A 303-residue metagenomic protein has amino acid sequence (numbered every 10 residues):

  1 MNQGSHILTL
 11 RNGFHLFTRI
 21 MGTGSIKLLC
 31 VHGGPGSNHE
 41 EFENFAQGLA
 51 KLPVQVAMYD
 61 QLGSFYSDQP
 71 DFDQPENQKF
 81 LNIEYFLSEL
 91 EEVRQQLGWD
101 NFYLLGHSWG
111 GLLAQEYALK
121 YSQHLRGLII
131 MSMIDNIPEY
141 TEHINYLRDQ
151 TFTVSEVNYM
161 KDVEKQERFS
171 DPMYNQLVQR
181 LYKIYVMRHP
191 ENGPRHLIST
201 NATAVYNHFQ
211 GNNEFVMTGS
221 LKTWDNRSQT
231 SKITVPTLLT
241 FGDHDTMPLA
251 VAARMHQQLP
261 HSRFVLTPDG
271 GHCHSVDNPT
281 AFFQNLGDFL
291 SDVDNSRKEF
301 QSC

Functional and structural regions predicted by a protein language model:
M1-H15: N-terminal cap/lid segment of alpha/beta-hydrolase-fold proteins
F14-D73: Conserved HGGG/HGGXW glycine-rich cap/lid loop of the alpha/beta-hydrolase fold
C30-G34, S108, G242: Glycine-rich His-Gly loop
M58-W109: Active-site loop/oxyanion-hole signature of alpha/beta-hydrolase fold enzymes
D100-H143: Conserved hydrolase catalytic core segment
R148-T151, N158-V235: Alpha/beta-hydrolase
R227-G270: Conserved loop-alpha-helix segment in the C-terminal half of the alpha/beta-hydrolase fold that carries the catalytic
H261-C303: Catalytic active-site module of serine/aspartate enzymes centered on a nucleophile-bearing elbow/loop
